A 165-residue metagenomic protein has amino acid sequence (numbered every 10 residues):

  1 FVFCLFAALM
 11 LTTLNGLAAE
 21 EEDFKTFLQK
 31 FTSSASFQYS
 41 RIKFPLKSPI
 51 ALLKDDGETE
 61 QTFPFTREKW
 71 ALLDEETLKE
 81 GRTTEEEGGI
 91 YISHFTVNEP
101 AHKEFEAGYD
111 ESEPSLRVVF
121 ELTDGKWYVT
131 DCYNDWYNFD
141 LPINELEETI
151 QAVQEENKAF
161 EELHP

Functional and structural regions predicted by a protein language model:
F1-F3: Bacterial N-terminal signal peptides that target proteins for export
T13-L14: N-terminal signal peptide c-region/cleavage motif recognized by signal peptidases
E20-Q38: Short, aromatic-enriched amphipathic alpha-helices that serve as compact interaction elements
L28, S48-E113: Surface-exposed, charged secondary-structure patches
Q38-L46: Surface-exposed patches in mature extracellular/periplasmic domains of secreted proteins
E113-E148: Short beta-strand edge/turn micro-motifs at domain boundaries
V153, N157: Extracellular ligand-binding/catalytic regions of CAZymes and related secreted enzymes and adhesion modules
E162-P165: Short, solvent-exposed mixed-charge patches
